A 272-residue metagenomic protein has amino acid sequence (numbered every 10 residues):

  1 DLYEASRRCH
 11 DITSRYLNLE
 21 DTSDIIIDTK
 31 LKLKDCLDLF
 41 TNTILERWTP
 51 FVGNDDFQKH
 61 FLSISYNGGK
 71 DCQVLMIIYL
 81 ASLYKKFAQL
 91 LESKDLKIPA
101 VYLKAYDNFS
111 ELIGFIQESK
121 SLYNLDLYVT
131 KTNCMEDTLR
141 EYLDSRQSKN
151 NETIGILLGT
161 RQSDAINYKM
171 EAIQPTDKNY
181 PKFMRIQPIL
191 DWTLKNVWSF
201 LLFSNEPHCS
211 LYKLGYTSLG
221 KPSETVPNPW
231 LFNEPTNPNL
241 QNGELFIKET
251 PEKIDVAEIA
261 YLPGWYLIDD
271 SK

Functional and structural regions predicted by a protein language model:
D1-K272: Nucleotide-activated chemistry modules centered on ATP-dependent adenylation/adenylyltransferase
